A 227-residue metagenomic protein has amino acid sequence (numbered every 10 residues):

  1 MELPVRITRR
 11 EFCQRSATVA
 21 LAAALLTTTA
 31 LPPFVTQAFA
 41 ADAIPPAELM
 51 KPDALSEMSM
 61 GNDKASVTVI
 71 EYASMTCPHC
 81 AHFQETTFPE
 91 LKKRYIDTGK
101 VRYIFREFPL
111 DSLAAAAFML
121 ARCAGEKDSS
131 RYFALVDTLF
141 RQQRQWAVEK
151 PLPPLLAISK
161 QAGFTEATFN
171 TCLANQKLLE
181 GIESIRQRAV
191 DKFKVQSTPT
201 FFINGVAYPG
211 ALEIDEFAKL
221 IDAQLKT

Functional and structural regions predicted by a protein language model:
M1-E11, V19-V35: N-terminal secretory signal peptides
E2-I7, E11, S16, F39-A41 (+2 more regions): C-terminal cap of thioredoxin/glutaredoxin-like
T28-D63: C-terminal segment of N-terminal export signals and the immediately downstream linker at the start of the mature
M60, S66-S74, P78: Mature N-terminal segment immediately following signal peptide/propeptide cleavage in secreted/periplasmic
D63, I96-T98, K194-Q196: Extracellular/periplasmic catalytic domains that process cell-envelope and extracellular macromolecules
T68, K100-R102, T200: Residues at or immediately flanking beta-strands
A73-M75, A81-K160: Structural alpha/beta surface segment adjacent to cysteine/selenocysteine redox centers across thiol/disulfide enzymes
